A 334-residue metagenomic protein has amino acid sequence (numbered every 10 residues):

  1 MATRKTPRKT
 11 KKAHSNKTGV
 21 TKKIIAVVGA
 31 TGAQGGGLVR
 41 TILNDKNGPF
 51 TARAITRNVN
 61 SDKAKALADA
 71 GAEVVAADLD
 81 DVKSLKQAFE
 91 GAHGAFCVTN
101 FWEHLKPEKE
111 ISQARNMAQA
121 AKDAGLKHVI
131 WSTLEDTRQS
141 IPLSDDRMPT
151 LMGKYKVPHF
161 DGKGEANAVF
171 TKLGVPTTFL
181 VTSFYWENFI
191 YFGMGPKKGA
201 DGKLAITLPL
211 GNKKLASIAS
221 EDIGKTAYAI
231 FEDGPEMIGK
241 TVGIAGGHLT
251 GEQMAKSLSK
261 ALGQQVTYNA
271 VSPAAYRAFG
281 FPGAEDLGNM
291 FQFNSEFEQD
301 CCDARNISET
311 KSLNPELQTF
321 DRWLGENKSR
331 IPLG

Functional and structural regions predicted by a protein language model:
A2, K9-K65, D80-S112, Q119-I130 (+3 more regions): Oxidoreductase cofactor-interface core, primarily capturing Rossmann-like NAD(P)-dependent enzymes
A68-D81: Rossmann-fold cofactor-recognition segment
G71, T207-L210, T241, R305 (+1 more regions): Short, functionally important structural connectors and interaction interfaces within domains
M237, P273-G334: A hydrophobic C-terminal alpha-helical subdomain
